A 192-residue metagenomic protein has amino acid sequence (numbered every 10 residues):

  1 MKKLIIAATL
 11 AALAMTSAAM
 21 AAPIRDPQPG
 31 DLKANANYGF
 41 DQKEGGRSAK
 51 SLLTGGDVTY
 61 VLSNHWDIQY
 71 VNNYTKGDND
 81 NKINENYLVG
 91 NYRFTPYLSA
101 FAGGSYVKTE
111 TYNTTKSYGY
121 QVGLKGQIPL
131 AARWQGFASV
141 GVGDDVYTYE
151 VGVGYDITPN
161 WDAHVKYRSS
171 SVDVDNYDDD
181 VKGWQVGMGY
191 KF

Functional and structural regions predicted by a protein language model:
M1-K33: Cleavable N-terminal export/targeting peptides
M20-G77: Short glycine/proline- and aromatic-enriched beta-strand/turn motifs that initiate or cap beta-hairpins
L32, N64-Y70, P96-A102, L130-G136 (+2 more regions): Repeated loop/turn-to-beta-strand initiation elements of outer-membrane beta-barrel proteins
K33, G55-T59, Y87-V89, Q121-G123 (+2 more regions): Membrane-embedded beta-strand positions in outer-membrane beta-barrel channels/transporters
A36-E44, N64, N72-K76, G104-E110 (+4 more regions): Transmembrane beta-strands of outer-membrane beta-barrel pores
K43-L52, T75-I83, E110-Y120, V140-V151 (+1 more regions): Solvent-exposed loop/turn segments connecting transmembrane beta-strands in outer-membrane beta-barrel proteins
T59-V61, N91-R93, Y97, Q127-P129 (+2 more regions): Structural signature of outer-membrane beta-barrel channels/translocons
V122, I128, Y155-D162, D179-F192: Outer-membrane beta-barrel "beta-signal"
